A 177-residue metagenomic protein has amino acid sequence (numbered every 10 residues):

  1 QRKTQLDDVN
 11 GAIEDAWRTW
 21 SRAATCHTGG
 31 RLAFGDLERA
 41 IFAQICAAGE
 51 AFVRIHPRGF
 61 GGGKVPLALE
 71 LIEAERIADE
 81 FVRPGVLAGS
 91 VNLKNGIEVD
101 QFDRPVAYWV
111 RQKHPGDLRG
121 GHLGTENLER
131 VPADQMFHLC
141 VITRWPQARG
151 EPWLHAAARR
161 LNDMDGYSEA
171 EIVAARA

Functional and structural regions predicted by a protein language model:
Q1-A47, R58-G61, V65-P66: Extended, helix-rich architectural segments
F42-A177: Structured, contiguous alpha/beta core segments that scaffold functional sites
